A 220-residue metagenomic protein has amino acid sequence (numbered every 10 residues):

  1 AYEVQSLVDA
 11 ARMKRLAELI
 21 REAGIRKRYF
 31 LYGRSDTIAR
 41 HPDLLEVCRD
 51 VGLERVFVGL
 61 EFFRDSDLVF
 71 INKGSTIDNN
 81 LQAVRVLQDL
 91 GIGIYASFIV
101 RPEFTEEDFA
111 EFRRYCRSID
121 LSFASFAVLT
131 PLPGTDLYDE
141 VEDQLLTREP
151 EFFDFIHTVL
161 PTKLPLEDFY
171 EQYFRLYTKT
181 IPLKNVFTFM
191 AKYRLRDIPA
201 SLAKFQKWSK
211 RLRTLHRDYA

Functional and structural regions predicted by a protein language model:
Q5-L195: A structural motif corresponding to the C-terminal lobe/cap of the Radical SAM core domain
Y177-A220: Membrane-proximal basic amphipathic "stem/tether" segments
